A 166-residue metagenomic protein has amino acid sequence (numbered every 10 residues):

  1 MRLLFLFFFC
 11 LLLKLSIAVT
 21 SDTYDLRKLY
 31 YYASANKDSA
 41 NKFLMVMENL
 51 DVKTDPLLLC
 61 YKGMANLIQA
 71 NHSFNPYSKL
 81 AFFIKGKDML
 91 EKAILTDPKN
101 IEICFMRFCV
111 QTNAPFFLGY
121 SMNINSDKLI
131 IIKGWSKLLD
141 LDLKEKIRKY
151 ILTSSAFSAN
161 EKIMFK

Functional and structural regions predicted by a protein language model:
M1-T23: Bacterial Sec-dependent N-terminal signal peptides
Y31-S34, G63, I68-Y77, N113-L118: Short coil/turn linking the two alpha-helices of tandem helical-hairpin repeats
Y32-V46, K79-K87, Y120-S121: Helix-turn-helix repeat elements of alpha-solenoid scaffolds
V52-K53, P98: Short coil turns that delineate tetratricopeptide repeat
A81-D88, G119-L138, K166: TPR/TPR-like (Sel1-like) alpha-helical repeat modules
I131-K166: Terminal, low-structured helical/coil segments at or just beyond the last alpha-helical repeat
